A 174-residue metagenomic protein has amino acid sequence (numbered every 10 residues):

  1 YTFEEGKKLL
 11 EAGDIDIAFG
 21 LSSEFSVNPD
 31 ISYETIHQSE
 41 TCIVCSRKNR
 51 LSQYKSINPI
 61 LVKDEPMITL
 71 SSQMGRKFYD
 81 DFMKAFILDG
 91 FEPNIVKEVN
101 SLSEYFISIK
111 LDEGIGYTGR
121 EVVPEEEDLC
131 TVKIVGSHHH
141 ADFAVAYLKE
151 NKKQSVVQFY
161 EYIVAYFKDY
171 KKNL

Functional and structural regions predicted by a protein language model:
Y1-F25, V99: Central regulatory/effector-binding core of bacterial HTH transcription factors
T2, N58, N100-S101, G119: Short loop/turn segments at beta->alpha junctions
L10-E11, V62, F106-E113, V145: Hydrophobic residues within well-ordered alpha-helices
F19-P29, D80, L88, L102-C130: A ligand-binding cleft/hinge motif common to bilobed small-molecule-binding domains
I31-C42, Y117-E121, E127-D142: Short beta-strand->loop
S32-T41, C45-M67, V157: Flexible hinge/capping segments at coil-to-helix
E65-D89, Y170: Secondary-structure junction motif
T131-L174: A late-sequence structural motif
